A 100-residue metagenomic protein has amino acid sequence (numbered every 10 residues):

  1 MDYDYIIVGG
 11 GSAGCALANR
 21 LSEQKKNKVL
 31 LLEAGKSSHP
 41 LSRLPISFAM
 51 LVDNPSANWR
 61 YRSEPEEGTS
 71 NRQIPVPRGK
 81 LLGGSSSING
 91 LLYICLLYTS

Functional and structural regions predicted by a protein language model:
M1-G11: Beta1/beta-strand and adjacent pyrophosphate-binding region of the FAD-binding site in flavoprotein oxidoreductases
G14: N-terminal Rossmann-fold NAD(P) dinucleotide-binding loop
L21: Aromatic pocket-lining residues of Rossmann-like dinucleotide-binding sites
K28-E33: Short beta-strand "acidic-cap" motif of Rossmann-like dinucleotide-binding folds
A34-P77: N-terminal FAD cofactor-binding segment of flavoenzymes
L81-N89: FAD-binding core of FAD-dependent oxidoreductases, characterized by glycine-rich FAD pyrophosphate-binding loops
L91-C95: Glycine-rich FAD cofactor-binding loop and adjacent beta-loop-alpha segment at the N-terminus of flavoprotein
Y98-T99: Conserved small/polar residues in nucleotide/adenosyl-binding loops
